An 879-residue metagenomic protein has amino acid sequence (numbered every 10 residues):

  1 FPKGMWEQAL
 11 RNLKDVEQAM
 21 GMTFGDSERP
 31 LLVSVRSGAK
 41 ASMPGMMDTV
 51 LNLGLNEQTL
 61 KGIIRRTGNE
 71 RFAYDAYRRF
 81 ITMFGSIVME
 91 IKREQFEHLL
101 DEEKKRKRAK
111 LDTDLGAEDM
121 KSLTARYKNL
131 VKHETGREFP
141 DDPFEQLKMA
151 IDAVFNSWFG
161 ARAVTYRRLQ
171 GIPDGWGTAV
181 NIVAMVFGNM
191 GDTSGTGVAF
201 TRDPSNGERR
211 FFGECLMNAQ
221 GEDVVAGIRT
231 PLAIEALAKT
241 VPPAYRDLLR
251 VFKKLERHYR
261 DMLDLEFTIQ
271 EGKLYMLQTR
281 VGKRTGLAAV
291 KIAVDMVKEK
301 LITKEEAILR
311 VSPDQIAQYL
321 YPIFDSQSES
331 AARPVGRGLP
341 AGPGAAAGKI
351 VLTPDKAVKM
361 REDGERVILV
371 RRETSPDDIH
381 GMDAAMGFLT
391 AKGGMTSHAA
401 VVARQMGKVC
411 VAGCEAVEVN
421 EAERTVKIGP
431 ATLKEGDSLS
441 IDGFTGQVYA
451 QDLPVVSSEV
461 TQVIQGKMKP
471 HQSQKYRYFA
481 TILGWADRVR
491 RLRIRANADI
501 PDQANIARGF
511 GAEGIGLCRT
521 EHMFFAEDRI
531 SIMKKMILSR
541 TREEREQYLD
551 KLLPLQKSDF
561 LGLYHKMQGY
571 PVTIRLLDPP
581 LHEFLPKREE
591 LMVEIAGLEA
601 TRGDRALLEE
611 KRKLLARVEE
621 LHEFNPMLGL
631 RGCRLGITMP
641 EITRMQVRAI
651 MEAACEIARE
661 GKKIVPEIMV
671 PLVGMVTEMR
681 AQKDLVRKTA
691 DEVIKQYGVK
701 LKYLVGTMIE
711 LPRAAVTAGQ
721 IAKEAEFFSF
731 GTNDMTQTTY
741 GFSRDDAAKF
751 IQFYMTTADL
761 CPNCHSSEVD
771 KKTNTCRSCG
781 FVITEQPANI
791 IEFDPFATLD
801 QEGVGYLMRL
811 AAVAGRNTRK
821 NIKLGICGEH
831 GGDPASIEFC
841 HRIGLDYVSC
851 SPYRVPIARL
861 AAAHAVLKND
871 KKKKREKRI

Functional and structural regions predicted by a protein language model:
F1-A332, P340, K359-R361, E365-I368 (+12 more regions): Nucleotide/phosphate-binding sheet-loop regions of phosphoryl- and nucleotidyl-transfer enzymes
R36, V460-Q462, K467-L760, E785-I879: Conserved alpha/beta-domain cores
N181, V351, I368-V370, L389 (+3 more regions): Structural motif
R337-D377, I428-T481: Extended, non-globular alpha-helical segments
M386-K392, C410, R493, G825: A short, small-residue-rich loop immediately preceding and capping a beta-strand
C761-C764, C776-C779: Short cysteine-rich clusters marking metal-coordination/redox-active sites
D770-K772: Short, non-ligating residues that shape and space the ligands of small metal-coordination modules and catalytic
G780-T784: Short Cys/His-rich micro-motifs in 6-15 aa windows
